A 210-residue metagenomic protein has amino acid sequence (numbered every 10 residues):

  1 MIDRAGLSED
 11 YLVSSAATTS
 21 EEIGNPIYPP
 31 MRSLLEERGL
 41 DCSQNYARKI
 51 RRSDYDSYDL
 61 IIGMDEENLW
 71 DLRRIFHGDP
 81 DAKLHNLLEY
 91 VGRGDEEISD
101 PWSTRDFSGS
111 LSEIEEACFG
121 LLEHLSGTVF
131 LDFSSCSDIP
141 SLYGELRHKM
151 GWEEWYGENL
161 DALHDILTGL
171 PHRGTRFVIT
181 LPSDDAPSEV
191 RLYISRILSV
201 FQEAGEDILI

Functional and structural regions predicted by a protein language model:
M1-S57: Conserved active-site segments centered on acidic
L12, D41, K83-H85, D207: Conserved beta-strand segments of alpha/beta enzyme cores
N25, D71-I75, E189: Short glycine-/acidic-enriched loop or helix-start segments at secondary-structure transitions that form or flank
D56, H77-P80, L170, F201-Q202: Short, conserved loop/helix-junction motifs that constitute active-site signature segments in enzyme catalytic cores
Y58-D59, G205: Short, well-ordered alpha-helix to beta-strand connector turns
L60, E66-S126: Phosphate-binding/catalytic loops
G63-M64, G157: Short beta-strand scaffold positions
G127-I210: Positively charged, polar, low-complexity stretches
